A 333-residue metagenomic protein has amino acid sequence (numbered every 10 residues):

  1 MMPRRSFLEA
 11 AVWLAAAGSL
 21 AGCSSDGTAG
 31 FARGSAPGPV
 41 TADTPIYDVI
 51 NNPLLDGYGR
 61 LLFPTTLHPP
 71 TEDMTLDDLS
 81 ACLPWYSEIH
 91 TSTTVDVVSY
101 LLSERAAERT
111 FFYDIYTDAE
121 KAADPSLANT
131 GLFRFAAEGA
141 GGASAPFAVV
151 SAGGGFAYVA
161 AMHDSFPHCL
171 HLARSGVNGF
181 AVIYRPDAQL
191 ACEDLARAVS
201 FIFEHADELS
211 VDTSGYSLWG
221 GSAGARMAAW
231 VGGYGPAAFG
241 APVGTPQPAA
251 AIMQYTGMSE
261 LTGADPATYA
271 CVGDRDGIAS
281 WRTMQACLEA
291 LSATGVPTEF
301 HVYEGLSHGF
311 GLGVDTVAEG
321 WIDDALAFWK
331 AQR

Functional and structural regions predicted by a protein language model:
M1-A15: N-terminal secretory signal peptides and thylakoid transit peptides that target proteins across membranes
L14, C23-G131: N-terminal targeting or regulatory segments adjacent to alpha/beta-hydrolase or S9 domains
A145-G153: Short beta-strand element of the alpha/beta-hydrolase
M162-G179: Short amphipathic alpha-helix adjacent to the substrate-entry channel of hydrolases
R197-A264: Primarily recognizes the serine-hydrolase "nucleophile elbow" in alpha/beta-hydrolase and SGNH/GDSL folds
A270-V272: Short beta-strand/loop motif that positions the catalytic acidic residue of the alpha/beta-hydrolase fold
R275-A279: Acidic catalytic loop of the alpha/beta-hydrolase fold
V296-R333: C-terminal catalytic histidine-bearing segment of alpha/beta-hydrolase fold enzymes
